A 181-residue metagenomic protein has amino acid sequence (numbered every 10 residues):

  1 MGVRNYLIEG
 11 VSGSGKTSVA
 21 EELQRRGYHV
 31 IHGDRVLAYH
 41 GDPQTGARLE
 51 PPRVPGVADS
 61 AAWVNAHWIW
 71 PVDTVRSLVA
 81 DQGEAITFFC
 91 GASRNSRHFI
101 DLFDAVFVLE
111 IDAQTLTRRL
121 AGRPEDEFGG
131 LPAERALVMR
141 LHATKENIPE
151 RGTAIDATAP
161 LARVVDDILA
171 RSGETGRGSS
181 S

Functional and structural regions predicted by a protein language model:
G2-N5, E84: Pre-Walker A (Motif I) flank of P-loop NTPase domains
I8: Hydrophobic anchor at the beta1->P-loop junction of P-loop NTPases
S12: The conserved Walker
G15: Conserved glycine(s) of the Walker
E21-D73: Conserved substrate/cofactor phosphate-moiety recognition/catalytic segment in nucleotide-dependent phosphotransferases
A58-F103, E110: Glycine-rich phosphate-binding loop used to anchor ATP phosphates in small-molecule kinases, encompassing both
S96, G122-S181: Small-molecule kinase domains that catalyze NTP-dependent phosphoryl transfer to phosphate-bearing small molecules
L102-G122: Conserved phosphate-donor/acceptor-positioning beta-strand/loop module used by diverse small-molecule
